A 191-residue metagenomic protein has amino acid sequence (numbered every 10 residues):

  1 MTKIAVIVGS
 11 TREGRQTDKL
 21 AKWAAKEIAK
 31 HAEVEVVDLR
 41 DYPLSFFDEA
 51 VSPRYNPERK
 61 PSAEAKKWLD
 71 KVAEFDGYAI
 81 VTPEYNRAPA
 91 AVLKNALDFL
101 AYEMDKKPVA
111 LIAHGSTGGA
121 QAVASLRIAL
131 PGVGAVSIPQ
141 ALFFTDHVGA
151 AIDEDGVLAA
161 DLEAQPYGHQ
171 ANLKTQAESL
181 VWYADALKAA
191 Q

Functional and structural regions predicted by a protein language model:
M1-T82, N86-N95, F99, V157-Q191: N-terminal beta1-alpha1-beta2 submodule of the flavodoxin-like/Rossmannoid cofactor-binding fold
P43, V51, L100, G134 (+3 more regions): Glycine-rich, flexible loop/turn motifs
P83, R127-A129, F143-F144, G156-A160: A general structural signal for short secondary-structure boundary/capping elements
M104-K106, E154-D161: Glycine-rich NAD(P)-binding loop of Rossmann-like domains
D105-A151, G168-A171: Short, glycine-/small-residue-rich phosphate/pyrophosphate-handling segment
